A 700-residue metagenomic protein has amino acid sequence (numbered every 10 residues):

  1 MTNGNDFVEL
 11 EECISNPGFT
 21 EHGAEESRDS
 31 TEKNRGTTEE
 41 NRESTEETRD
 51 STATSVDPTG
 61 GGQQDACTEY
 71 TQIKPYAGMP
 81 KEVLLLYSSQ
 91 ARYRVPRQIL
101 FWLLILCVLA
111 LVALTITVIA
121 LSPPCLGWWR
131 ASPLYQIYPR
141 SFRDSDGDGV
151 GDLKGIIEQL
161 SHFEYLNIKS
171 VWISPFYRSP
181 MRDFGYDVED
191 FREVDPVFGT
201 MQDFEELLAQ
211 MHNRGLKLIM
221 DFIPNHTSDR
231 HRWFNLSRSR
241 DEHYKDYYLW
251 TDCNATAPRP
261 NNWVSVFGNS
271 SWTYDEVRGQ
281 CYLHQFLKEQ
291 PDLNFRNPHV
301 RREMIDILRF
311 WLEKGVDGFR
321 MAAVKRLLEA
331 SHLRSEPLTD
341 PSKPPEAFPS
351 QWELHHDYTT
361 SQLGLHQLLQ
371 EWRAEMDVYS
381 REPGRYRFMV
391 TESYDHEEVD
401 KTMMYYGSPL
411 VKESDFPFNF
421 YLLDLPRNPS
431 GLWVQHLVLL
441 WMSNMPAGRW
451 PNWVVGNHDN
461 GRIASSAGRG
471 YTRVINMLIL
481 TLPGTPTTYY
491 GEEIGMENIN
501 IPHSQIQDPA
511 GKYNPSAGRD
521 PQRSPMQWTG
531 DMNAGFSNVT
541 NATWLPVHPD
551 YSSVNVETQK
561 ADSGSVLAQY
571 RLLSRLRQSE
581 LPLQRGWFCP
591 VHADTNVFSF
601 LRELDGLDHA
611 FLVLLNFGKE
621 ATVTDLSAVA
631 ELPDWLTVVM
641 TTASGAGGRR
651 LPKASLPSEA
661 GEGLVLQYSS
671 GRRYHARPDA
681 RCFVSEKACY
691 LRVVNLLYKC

Functional and structural regions predicted by a protein language model:
T2-T20, A24-R28, R42, R49-R309 (+3 more regions): Acidic/aromatic-lined carbohydrate-recognition and catalytic surfaces of CAZymes acting on diverse glycans
R143-I157, A467-G470, F536-W544, A646-E659: Short, polar loop/linker segments at the starts of domains and inter-domain junctions
K169-V171, D317, T485: Short acidic/polar active-site loop segments enriched in Thr and Asp
S179-D183, H226-W233, L327-A330, E397-K401 (+6 more regions): Short catalytic/ligand-binding loop motif for oxyanion handling, primarily in non-cytosolic enzymes, centered on
L312-L327, W453-N457: Active-site groove signature of glycoside hydrolases
H332, P337-Y358, Q367-Y386, G407 (+6 more regions): Loop/helix patches that line or flank the sugar-binding groove of alpha-linked glycan CAZymes
E620-A643: Beta-strand-rich binding/interaction modules
R649-V693, C700: C-terminal beta-strand-rich structural cap/linker in extracellular carbohydrate-active enzymes
